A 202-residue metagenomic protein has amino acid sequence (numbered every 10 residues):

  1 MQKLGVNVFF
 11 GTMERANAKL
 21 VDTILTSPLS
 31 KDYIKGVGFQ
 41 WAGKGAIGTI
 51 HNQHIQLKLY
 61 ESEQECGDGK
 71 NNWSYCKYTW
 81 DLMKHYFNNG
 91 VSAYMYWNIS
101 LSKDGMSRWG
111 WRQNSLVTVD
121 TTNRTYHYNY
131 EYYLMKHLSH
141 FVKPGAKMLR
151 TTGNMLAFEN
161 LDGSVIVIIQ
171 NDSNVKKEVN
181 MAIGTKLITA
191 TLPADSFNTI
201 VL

Functional and structural regions predicted by a protein language model:
M1-K70: Active-site neighborhood of glycoside hydrolase catalytic domains
M1-V6, N89-V91, L138, V142: A structural motif corresponding to the C-terminal end of an alpha-helix and its immediate exit/capping segment
R15, C66-G67, L101, D172-N174: Short, glycine-/Ser/Thr-/acidic-enriched flexible segments
V37, Y86, Y94, M135 (+2 more regions): Conserved, mostly hydrophobic/aromatic
K58-Y133, R150-T151: Aromatic/acidic polysaccharide-binding cleft in carbohydrate-active enzymes
V117-T122, G145, Q170-N174: Structured C-terminal cap/extension of enzyme domains
L149-G184, T191, D195: Carbohydrate-binding surface patches
I188, N198-I200: Short strand-edge motifs at loop-to-beta-strand transitions and within beta-strands of extracellular beta-rich domains
